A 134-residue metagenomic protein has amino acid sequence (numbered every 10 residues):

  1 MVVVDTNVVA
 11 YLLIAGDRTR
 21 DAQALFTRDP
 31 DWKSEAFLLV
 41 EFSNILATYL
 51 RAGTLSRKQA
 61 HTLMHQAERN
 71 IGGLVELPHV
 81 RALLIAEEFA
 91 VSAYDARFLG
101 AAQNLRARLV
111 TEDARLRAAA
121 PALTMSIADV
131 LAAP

Functional and structural regions predicted by a protein language model:
M1, L99-P134: Acidic, PIN/NYN-like endoribonuclease modules and their adjacent C-terminal/linker elements
M1-F37, Y49-H61, A133-P134: Short, well-structured N-terminal submotif of metal-dependent ribonuclease cores
Y11-L13, I45, A119-A120: Residues that scaffold the ATP/ADP-binding catalytic core of kinase and kinase-like folds
D21, E41, A118-A119: Phosphate- and divalent-cation-binding pockets in alpha/beta enzyme and binding domains that engage nucleotide-derived
F37-V40, R97: Aromatic- and histidine-enriched alpha-helix N-cap/loop-to-helix transition segments that scaffold the rims
E41-L46, L63-A67, R81: A general alpha-helix detector
N44-R51, N104: Short glycine/serine- and small hydrophobic-enriched flexible loop segments
R69-R115: Active-site neighborhoods of divalent-metal-dependent phosphate/nucleic-acid chemistry enzymes
